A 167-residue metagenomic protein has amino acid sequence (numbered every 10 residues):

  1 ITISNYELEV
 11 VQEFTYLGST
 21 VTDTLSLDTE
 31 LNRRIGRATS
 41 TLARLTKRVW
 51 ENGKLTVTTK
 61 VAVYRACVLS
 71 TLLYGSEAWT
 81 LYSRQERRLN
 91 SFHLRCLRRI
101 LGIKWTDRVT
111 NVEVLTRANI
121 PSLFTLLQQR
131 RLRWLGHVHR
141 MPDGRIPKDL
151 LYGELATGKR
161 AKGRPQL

Functional and structural regions predicted by a protein language model:
I1-L167: Short linear motifs embedded in intrinsically disordered, charge-biased segments
